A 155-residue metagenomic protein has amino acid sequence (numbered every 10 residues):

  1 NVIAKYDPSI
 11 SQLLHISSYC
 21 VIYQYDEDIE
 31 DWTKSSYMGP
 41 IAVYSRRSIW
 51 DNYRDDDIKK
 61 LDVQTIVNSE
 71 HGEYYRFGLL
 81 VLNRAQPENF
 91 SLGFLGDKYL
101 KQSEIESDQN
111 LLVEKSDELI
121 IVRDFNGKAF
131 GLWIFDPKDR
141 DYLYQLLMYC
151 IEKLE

Functional and structural regions predicted by a protein language model:
N1-K128, I134-D139, Q145-L154: Boundary segments of small protein-protein interaction reader/adaptor domains
